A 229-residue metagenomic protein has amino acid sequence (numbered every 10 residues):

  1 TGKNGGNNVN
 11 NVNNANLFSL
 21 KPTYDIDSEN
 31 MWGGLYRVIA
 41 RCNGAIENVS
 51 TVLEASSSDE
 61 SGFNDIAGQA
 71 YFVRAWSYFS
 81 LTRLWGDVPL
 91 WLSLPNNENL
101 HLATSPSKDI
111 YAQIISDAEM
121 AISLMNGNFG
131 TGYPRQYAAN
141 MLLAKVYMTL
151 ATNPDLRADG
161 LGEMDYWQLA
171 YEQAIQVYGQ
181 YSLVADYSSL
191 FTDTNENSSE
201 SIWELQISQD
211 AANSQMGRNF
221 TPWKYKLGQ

Functional and structural regions predicted by a protein language model:
T1-N11, Y111, E119-M120, Y133-Q229: An aromatic- and glycine-enriched ligand-binding surface/loop that stacks and positions planar moieties
G5-W85, N99-H101, S105-A112, A118-T131: Conserved, well-structured interaction surfaces
I46, P89-W91, I122, S201-E204: Structural recognition of the beta-strand scaffold that forms the well-ordered cores of secreted hydrolase catalytic
E54-S58, L90, G130, L156 (+1 more regions): Short coil/turn and helix-start
Y71, D87, W91, T131-A139: Aromatic-lined, polymer-binding surfaces characteristic of secreted/periplasmic polysaccharide-degrading enzymes
R74, F79-L81, G86, L92-L94 (+2 more regions): Glycine-rich, histidine-containing beta strand-loop boundary motifs that form or position
T82-L84, P89, F129, T149-A158: Short coil/turn linking the two alpha-helices of tandem helical-hairpin repeats
L94-E98, I175-Q176: Short edge-strand/loop segments of extracellular domains
